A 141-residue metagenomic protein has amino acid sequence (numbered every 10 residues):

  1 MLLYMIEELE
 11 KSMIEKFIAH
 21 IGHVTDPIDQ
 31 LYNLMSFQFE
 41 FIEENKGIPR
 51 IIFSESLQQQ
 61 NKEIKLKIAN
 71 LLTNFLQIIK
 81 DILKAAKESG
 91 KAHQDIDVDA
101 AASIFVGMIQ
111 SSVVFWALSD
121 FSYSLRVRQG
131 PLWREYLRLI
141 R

Functional and structural regions predicted by a protein language model:
M1-I18, Y32-S36, L76: An amphipathic alpha-helix adjacent to DNA-recognition modules
E8-E15, E44, K62-S89, D99-S103 (+1 more regions): Amphipathic alpha-helical packing segments from all-alpha helical-bundle domains
I18-E44, V98, A102-F105: Hydrophobic alpha-helical connector segments
P27, I48-P49, I64, A101 (+1 more regions): Hydrophobic side chains within well-formed alpha-helices
N33, F37-F41, Q77-S89, I104-M108 (+2 more regions): C-terminal peripheral helix-coil segments that are non-catalytic and often amphipathic
E43-E63: Amphipathic alpha-helical segments used for helix-helix packing
